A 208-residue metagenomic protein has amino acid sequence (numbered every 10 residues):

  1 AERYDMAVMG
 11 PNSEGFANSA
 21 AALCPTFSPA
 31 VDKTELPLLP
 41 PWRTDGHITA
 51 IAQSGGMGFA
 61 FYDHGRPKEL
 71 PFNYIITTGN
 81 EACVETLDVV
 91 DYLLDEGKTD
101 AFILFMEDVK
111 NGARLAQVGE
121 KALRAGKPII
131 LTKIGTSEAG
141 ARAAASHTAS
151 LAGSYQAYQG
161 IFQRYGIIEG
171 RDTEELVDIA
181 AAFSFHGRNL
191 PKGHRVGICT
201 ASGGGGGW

Functional and structural regions predicted by a protein language model:
A1-W208: Catalytic-core regions of core metabolic enzymes, especially those transforming organic acids/acyl-group intermediates
